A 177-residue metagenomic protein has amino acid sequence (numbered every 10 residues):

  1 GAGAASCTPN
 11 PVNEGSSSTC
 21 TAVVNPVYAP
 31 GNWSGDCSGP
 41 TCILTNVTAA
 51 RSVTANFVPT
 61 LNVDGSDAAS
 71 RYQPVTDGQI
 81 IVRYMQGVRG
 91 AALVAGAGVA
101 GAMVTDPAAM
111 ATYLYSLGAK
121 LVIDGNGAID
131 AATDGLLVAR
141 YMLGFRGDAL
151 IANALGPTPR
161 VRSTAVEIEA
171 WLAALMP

Functional and structural regions predicted by a protein language model:
A4, Y28-G31, G39-T41, L61 (+2 more regions): Short loop/beta submotifs within extracellular cysteine-rich repeat domains
A5-N10, C20-A22, P59-Y72, L117-I129: Short, recurring structural edge motifs at helix starts
P11-S16, N46-A49: Short proline/glycine- and polar residue-rich coil/turn motifs
S16-I43: Surface-exposed interfaces of beta-sheet-rich extracellular modules
V23, C42-P59: Conserved "repeat-terminator" motif of extracellular CCP/Sushi domains
S34-A50, N153-P157: Short, surface-exposed beta-strand/turn "edge" patches of beta-sheet domains
S66-S116, N126-P177: Alpha-helical segments with a strong preference for the paired helices of cellulosomal dockerin domains
